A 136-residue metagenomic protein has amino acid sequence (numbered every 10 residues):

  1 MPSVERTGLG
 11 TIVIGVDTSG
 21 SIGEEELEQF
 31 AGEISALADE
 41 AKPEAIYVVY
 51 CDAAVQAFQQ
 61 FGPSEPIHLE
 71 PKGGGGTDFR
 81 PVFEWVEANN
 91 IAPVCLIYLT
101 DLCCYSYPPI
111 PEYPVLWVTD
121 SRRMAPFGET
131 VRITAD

Functional and structural regions predicted by a protein language model:
M1-S3, I34-L37, F83-V86, C104-Y105: Generic recognition of flexible, low-complexity loop/linker segments
M1-V13, E25: Acidic, polar low-complexity linker/tail segments
T11, A45-Y47, C95, P114: Residues at the starts of beta-strands that form the adenosine-phosphate
T18-E28, G32-I67: Redox- and metal-dependent alpha/beta enzyme cores, enriched for Fe-S-associated oxidoreductases and cofactor-handling
G23, S106-P109: Extracytoplasmic/secreted cell-surface and envelope-processing proteins
Y47, C51-S106, T119-S121, R132-D136: Von Willebrand factor
P111-Y113, P126: Short, structured coil segments at secondary-structure junctions
